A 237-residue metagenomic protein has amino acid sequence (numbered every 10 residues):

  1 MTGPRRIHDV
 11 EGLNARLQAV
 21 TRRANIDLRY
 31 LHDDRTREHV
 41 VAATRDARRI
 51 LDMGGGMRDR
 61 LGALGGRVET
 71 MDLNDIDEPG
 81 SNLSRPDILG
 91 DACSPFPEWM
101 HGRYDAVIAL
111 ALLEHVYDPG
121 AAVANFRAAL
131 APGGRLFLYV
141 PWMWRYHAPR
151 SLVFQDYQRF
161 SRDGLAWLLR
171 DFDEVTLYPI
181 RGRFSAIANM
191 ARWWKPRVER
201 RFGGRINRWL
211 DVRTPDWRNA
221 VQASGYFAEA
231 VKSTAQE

Functional and structural regions predicted by a protein language model:
M1-A106, L110, A223-Y226, S233-E237: Conserved N-terminal segment of class I S-adenosyl-L-methionine
G66-T70, P86-D87, A124-A129, F154-D156: Glycine-rich, phosphate-binding/catalytic loops in enzymes
L110-L113, Y139: Residues lining the SAM
Y117-R127, R135-E237: S-adenosyl-L-methionine-dependent methyltransferase catalytic module, highlighting the catalytic core
